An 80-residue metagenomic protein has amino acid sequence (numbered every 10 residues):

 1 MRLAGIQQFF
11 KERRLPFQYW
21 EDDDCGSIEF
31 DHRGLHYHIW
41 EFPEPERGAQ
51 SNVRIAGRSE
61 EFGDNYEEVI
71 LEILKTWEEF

Functional and structural regions predicted by a protein language model:
M1-H32, N52-L71, E79-F80: Negatively charged, low-complexity tracts enriched in Asp/Glu with abundant Ser/Thr
L35-V53: Short, conserved beta-strand/beta-arch hydrophobic-aromatic motifs that form part of recognition grooves or interface
K75: Divalent cation-coordinating acidic motifs and surrounding scaffolds that mediate Ca2+/Mg2+/Mn2+/Zn2+-dependent binding
